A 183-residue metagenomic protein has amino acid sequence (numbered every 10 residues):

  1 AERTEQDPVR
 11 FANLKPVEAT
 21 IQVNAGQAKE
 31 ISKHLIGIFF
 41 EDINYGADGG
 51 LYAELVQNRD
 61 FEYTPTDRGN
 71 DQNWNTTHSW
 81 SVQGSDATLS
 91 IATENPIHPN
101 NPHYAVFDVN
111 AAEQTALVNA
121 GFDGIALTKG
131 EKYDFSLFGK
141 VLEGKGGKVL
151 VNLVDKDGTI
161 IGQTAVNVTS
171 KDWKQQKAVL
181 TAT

Functional and structural regions predicted by a protein language model:
A1-T183: Extracellular and organelle-lumenal recognition/adhesion modules and their flexible linkers in secreted
